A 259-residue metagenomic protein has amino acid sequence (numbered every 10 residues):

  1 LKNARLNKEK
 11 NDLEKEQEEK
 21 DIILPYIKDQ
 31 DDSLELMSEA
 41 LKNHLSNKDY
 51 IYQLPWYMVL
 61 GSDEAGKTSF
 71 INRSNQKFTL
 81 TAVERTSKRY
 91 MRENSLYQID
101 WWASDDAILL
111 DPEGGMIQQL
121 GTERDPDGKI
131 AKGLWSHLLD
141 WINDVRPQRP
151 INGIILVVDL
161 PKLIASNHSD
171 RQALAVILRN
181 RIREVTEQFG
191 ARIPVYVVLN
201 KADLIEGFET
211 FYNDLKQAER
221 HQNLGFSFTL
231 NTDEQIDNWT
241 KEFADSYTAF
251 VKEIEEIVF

Functional and structural regions predicted by a protein language model:
L1-F259: Basic, amphipathic N-terminal segments
